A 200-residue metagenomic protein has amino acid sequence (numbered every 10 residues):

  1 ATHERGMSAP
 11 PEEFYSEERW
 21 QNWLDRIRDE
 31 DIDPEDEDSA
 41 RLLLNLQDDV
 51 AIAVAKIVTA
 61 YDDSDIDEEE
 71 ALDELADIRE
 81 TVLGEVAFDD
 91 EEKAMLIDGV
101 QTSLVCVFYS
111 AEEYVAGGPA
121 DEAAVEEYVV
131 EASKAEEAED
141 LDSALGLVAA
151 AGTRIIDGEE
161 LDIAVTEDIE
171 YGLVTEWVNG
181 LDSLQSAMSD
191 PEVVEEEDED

Functional and structural regions predicted by a protein language model:
A1-W23, M188-D200: Terminal disorder- and signal-encoded targeting elements
G6, P10, D33, E37-A40 (+9 more regions): A near-ubiquitous, low-amplitude feature marking generic local secondary-structure context
E12-R19, E35-D38, L42, L46-D49 (+8 more regions): Non-membrane alpha-helical secondary structure
R19-R26, D49, A53-K56, E74-T81 (+4 more regions): Charge-rich, solvent-exposed alpha-helical interaction surfaces
W23-K93, V100: N-terminal interaction modules that seed assembly of large macromolecular complexes
I27, V86, V107-V115, A132 (+2 more regions): Generic structural signal for hydrophobic core residues of well-folded globular domains
I66-A144: Long amphipathic alpha-helical segments
A144-D200: Alpha-helical oligomerization segments
